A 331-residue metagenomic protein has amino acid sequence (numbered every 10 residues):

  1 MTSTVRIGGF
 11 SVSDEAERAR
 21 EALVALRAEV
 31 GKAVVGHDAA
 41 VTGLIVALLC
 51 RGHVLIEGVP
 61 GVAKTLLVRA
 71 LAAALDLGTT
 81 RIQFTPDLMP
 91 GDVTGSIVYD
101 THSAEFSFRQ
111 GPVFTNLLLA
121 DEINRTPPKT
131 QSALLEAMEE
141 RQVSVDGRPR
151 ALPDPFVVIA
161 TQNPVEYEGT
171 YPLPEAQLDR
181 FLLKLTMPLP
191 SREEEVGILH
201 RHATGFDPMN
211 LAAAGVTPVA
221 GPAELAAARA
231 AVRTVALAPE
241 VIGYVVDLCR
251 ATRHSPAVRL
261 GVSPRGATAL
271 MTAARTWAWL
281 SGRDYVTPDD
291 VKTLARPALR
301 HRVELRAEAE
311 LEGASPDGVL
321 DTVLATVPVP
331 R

Functional and structural regions predicted by a protein language model:
T2-S13, E17, V24, R69 (+2 more regions): C-terminal engagement/docking regions of AAA+ P-loop ATPases
A16-V59: Pre-Walker A (pre-P-loop) alpha-helix and adjacent loop at the N terminus of AAA/AAA+ ATPase modules, a conserved
G43-V46, Y99-L119, R148: Conserved alpha-helical scaffold flanking the Walker A/P-loop in AAA+ ATPase domains
I45-T85: Walker A/P-loop
G52-V54, G78, F114-L118, S132 (+3 more regions): Loop/turn-to-beta-strand initiation segments
G58, D121-E122, A133: Walker B catalytic acidic pair
V59, V93, T161: P-loop (Walker A) phosphate-binding loop of NTP-binding proteins
D100-E105, T126, M138-A220, L225-V235 (+1 more regions): Canonical AAA+ ATPase core
